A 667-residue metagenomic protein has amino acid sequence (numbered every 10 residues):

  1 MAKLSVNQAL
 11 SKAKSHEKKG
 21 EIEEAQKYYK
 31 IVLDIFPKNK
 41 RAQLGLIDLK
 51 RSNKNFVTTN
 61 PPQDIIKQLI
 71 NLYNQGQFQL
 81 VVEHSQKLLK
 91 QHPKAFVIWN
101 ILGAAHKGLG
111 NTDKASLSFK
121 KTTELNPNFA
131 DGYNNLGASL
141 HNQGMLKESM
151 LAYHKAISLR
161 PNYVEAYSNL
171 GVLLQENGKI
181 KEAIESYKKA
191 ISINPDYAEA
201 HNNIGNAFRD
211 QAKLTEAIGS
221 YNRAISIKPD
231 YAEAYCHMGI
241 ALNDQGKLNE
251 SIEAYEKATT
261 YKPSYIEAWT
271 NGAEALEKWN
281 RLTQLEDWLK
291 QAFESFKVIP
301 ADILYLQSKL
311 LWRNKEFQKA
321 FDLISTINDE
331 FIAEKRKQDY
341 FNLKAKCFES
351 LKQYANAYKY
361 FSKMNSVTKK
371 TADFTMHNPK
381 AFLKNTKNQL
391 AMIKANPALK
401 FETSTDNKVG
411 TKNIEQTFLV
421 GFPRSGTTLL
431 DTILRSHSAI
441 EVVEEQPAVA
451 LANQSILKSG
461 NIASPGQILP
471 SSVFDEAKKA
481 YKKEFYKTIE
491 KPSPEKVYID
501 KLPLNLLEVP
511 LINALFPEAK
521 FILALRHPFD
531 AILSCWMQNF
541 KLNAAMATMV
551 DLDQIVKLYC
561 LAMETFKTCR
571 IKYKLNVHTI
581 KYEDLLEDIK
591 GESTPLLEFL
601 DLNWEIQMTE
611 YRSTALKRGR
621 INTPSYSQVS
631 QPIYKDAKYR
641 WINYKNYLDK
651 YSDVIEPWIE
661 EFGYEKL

Functional and structural regions predicted by a protein language model:
S5, N39, A95, F129 (+6 more regions): Residue-level recognition of tetratricopeptide repeat
L10, K14, L44-D48, I70 (+8 more regions): Conserved alpha-helical positions within TPR/SEL1-like repeat arrays
I35, Q91, L125, L159 (+6 more regions): Structural marker of alpha-solenoid helical repeat scaffolds
T283-A292, Q318-I327, F331-I332, F341-Q416 (+3 more regions): PAPS-dependent sulfotransferases, especially Golgi type II membrane carbohydrate sulfotransferases
V409-F516, A524: Phosphate-binding active sites in nucleotide-utilizing proteins
